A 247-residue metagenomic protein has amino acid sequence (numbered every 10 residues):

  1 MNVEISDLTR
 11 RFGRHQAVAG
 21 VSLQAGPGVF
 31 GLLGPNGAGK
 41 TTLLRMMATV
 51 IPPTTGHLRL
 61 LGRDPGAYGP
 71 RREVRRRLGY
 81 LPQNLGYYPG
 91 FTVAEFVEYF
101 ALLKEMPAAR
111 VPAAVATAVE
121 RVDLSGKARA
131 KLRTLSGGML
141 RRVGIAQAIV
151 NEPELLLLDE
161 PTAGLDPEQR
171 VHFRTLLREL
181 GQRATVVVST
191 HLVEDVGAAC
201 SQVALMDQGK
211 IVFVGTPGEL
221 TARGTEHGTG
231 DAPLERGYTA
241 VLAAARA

Functional and structural regions predicted by a protein language model:
A48: Helix-to-loop junction immediately C-terminal to a conserved catalytic motif
G56-A67, E73-V74: Conserved ABC transporter NBD signature motif
E98, L102, A109-K127: Conserved ABC ATPase "signature" region
K131-G138: Conserved ABC ATPase signature
L156-E160: Catalytic Walker B motif of ABC-type/P-loop ATPase nucleotide-binding domains
